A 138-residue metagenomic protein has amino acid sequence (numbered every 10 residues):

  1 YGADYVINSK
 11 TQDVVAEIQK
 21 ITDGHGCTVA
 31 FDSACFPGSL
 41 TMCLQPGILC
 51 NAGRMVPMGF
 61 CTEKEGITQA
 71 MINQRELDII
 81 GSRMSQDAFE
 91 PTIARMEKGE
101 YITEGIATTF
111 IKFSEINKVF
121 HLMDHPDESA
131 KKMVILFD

Functional and structural regions predicted by a protein language model:
Y1-D78: Glycine-rich cofactor phosphate-binding loops and adjacent beta1-alpha1 units of small-molecule cofactor enzyme domains
Q12, M42-L44, Q86-D138: C-terminal hydrophobic helical "lid"/dimerization subdomain of Rossmann-like NAD(P)H-dependent oxidoreductases
I80-R83: A short acidic, glycine-rich active-site loop that binds or catalyzes chemistry on phosphate/adenosine moieties
